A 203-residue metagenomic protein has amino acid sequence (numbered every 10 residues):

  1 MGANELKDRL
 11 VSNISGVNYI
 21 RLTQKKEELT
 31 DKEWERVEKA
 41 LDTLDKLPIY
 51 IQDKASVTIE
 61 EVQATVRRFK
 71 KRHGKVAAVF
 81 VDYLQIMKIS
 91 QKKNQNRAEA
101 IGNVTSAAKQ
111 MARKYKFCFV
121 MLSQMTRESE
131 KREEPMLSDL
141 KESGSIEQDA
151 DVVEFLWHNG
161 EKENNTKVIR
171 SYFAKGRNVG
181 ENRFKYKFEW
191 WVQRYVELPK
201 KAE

Functional and structural regions predicted by a protein language model:
M1-K7, Q52-Y172, K200-E203: P-loop NTPase motor core
M1-K75, I89, R183-K187: Cytosolic-facing regulatory segments adjacent to core modules
E5, R36-K39, L84-Q85, Q124 (+2 more regions): Conserved phosphate-chemistry cores used by DNA topoisomerases
N13, V17, V153, G176-G180: Phosphate/oxyanion-binding loops and surfaces in catalytic or ligand/nucleic-acid-binding neighborhoods
L22, L137-L140, Y195: Short clusters of hydrophobic/aromatic residues that line enzyme substrate/ligand-binding pockets
D45, D149, K167, G180-N182: A generic structural signal for well-ordered coil/turn residues at beta-strand boundaries that shape enzyme active-site
D53, F173-K175, F188-W190: Flexible glycine-/small-residue-rich
N178-E203: NTP-binding/hydrolysis catalytic cores, primarily Walker-type P-loop NTPases
